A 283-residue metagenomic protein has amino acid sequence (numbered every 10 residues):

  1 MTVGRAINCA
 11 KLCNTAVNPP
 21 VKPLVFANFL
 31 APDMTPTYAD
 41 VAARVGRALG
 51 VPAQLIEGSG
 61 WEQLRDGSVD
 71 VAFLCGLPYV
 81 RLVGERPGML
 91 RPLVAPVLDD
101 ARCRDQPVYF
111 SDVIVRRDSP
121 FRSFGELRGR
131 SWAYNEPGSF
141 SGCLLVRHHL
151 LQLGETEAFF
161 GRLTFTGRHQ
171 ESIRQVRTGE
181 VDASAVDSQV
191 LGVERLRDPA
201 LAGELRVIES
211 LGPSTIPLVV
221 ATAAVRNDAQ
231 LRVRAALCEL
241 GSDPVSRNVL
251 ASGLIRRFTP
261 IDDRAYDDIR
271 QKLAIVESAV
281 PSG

Functional and structural regions predicted by a protein language model:
M1-P20: N-terminal amphipathic/basic-hydrophobic helices that include classical n-h-c signal peptides and signal-anchor
C9, V21-N28, P32-D40, D228-G283: An extracytoplasmic/periplasmic, membrane-proximal ligand-sensing/linker region
P23-A48, G58, G76-L77, D105-S172 (+4 more regions): Bilobed "Venus flytrap"/periplasmic-binding protein-like clamshell domains and structurally analogous long
N28, V94-C103, P107-F110, P199-A235 (+1 more regions): Periplasmic-binding protein-like
G60-R65, P78-Y79, E171-Q175, V181: Short, hydrophobic alpha-helical packing/hinge segments within bilobed ligand-binding/sensory domains
R65-G125: Acidic, polar ligand-binding/catalytic clefts
F73-P87, Q152, R177, D182-A202: A ligand-binding cleft/hinge motif common to bilobed small-molecule-binding domains
L144-R147, L151-T156, F165-R177, A202-E204 (+7 more regions): Hydrophobic, well-ordered secondary-structure segments that either form specific early membrane-associated helices used
